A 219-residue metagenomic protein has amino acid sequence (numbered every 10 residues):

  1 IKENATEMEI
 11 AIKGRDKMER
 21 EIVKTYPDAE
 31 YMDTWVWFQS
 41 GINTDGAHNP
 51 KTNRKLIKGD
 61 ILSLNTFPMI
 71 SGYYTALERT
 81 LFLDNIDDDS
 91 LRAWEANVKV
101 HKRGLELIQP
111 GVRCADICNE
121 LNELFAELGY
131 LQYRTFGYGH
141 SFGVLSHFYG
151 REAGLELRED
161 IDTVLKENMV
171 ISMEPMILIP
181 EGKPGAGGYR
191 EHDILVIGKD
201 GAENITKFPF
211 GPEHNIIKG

Functional and structural regions predicted by a protein language model:
I1-G219: Active-site neighborhoods and metal-handling regions in enzymes and metal-associated proteins
